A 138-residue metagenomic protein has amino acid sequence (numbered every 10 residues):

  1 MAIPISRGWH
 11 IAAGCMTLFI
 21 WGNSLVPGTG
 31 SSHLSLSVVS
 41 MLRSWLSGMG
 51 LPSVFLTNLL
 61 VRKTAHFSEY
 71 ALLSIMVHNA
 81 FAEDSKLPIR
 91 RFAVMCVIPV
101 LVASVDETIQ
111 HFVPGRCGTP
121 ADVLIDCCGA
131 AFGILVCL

Functional and structural regions predicted by a protein language model:
M1-H78: "…centered on the first transmembrane helix and the immediately adjacent amphipathic helix/loop
I5-I11, K86-V94, R116-P120: Membrane-helix interface segments
G8-G22, V97-V105, C128, F132: Lipid-exposed faces of alpha-helical membrane segments in multi-pass integral membrane proteins
G22, H78-A82, D106, Q110 (+2 more regions): Membrane-water interface at transmembrane helix exits
R62-A65, V94-P99, D122-D126: Alpha-helical transmembrane segments of multi-pass integral membrane proteins
E69-D84, C128-L138: Membrane-interfacial alpha-helical segments at the cytosolic side of multi-pass membrane proteins
V77-P99: Post-HEXXH active-site segment of zinc metalloproteases
A103-C127: Interfacial helix-loop-helix junctions of multi-pass membrane proteins
